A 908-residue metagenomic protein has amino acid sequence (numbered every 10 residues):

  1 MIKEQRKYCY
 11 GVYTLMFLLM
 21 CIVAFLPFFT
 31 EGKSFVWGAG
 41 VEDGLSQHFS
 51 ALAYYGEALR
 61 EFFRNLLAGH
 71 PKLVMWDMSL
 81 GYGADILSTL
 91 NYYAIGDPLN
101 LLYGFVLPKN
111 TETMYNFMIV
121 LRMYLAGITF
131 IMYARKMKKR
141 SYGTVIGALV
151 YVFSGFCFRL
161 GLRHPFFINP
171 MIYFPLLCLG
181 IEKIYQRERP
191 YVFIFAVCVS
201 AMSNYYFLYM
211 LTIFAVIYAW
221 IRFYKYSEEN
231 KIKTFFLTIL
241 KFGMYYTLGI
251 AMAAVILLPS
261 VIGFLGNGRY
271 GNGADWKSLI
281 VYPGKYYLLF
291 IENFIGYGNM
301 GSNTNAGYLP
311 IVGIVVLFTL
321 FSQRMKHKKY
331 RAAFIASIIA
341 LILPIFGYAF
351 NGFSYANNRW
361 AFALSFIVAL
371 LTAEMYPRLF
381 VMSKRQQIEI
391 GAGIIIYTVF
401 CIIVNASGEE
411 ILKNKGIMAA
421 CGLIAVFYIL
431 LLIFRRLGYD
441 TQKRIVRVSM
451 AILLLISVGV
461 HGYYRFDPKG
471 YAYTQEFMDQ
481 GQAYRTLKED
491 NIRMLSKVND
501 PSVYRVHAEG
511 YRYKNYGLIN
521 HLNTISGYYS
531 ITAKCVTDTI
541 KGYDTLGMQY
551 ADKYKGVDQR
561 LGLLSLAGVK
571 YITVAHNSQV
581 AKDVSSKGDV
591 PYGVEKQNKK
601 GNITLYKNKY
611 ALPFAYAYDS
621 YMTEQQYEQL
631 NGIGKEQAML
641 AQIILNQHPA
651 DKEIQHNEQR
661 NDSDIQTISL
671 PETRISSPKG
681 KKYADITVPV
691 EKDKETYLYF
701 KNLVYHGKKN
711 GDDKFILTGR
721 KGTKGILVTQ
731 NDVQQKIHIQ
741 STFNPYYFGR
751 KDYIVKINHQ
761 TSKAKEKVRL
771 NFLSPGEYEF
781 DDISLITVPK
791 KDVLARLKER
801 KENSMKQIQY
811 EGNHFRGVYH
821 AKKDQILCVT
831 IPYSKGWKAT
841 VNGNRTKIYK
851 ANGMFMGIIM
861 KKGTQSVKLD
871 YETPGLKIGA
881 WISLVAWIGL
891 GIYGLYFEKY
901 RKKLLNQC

Functional and structural regions predicted by a protein language model:
I2-R6, N657-C908: Active-site-proximal, structured, solvent-exposed surfaces of multi-pass membrane proteins that position macromolecular
C9-D43, Y245-S260, I456-V458: Transmembrane signal-anchor helices characteristic of membrane glycosylation enzymes that use polyprenol
F17, M123-K136, Y142-Y226, T238-G266 (+3 more regions): Membrane-embedded helix bundles of polyisoprenyl
M20-F130, L149-M171, F264-R269, W276-N305 (+3 more regions): Membrane-interface coil-to-helix junctions
E42-F49, A53-A58, F62-N65, P98 (+8 more regions): Periplasmic/ER-lumenal interhelical loops and adjacent helix-loop junctions in multi-pass membrane proteins
D77-A84, S88-Y92, L453-Q482, M494-A567 (+6 more regions): Extracytoplasmic/lumenal acceptor-recognition loop(s) of multi-pass membrane glycoenzymes
S88-Y93, T113-L125, V150-C178, Y185 (+4 more regions): Membrane-interface micro-motifs in multi-pass membrane enzymes
E188, F207, K329-I345, A349-Y484 (+1 more regions): Contiguous transmembrane helix-bundle modules in multi-pass membrane proteins
